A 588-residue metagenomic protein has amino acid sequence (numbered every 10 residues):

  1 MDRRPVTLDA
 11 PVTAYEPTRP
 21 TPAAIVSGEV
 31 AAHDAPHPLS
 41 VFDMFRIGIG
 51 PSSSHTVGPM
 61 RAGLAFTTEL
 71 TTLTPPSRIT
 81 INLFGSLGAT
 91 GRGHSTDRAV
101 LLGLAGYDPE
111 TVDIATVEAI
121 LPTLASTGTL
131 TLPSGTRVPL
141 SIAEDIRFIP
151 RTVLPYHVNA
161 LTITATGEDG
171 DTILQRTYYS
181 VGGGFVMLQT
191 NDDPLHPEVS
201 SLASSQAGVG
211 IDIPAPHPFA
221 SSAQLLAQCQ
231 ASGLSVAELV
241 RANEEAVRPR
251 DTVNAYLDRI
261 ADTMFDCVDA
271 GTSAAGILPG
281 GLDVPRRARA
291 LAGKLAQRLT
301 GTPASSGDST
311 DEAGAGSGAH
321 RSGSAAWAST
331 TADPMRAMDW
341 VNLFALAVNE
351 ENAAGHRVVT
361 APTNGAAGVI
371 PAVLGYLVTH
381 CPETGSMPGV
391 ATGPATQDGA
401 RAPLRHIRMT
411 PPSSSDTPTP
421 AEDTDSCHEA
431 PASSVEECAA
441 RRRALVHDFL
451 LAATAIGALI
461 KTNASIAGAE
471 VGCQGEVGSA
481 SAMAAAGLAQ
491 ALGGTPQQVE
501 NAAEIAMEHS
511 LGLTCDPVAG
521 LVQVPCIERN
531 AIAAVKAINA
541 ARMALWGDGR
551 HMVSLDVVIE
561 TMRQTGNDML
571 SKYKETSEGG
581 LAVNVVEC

Functional and structural regions predicted by a protein language model:
Y15-T21, P303-W327, G385-A440: Intrinsically disordered, low-complexity domain-flanking/linker segments in eukaryotic proteins, enriched
A32-P51, A65, L83: N-terminal signal-anchor module of multipass membrane proteins
F45-A65, A353-V373, V471-A482: Conserved phosphate/anionic-ligand binding catalytic regions in large, soluble enzymes, centered on
S54-T71, P371-E383, A432, E436-A439 (+1 more regions): Alpha-helical support elements that line or immediately flank enzyme active sites and cofactor-binding pockets
P75-G85, S386-G399, P403-M409, C427-A455 (+3 more regions): Beta-strand segments within the central parallel beta-sheet cores of soluble alpha/beta enzyme folds
L83, S481, A486-C588: Functionally critical mobile loop/hinge segments
P109-W327, W340: C-terminal regulatory domains involved in ligand/effector binding and gene-expression control
R250-G389, V435-G468, G472, R563 (+1 more regions): Accessory "access/gating" subregions that flank catalytic or transport cores
